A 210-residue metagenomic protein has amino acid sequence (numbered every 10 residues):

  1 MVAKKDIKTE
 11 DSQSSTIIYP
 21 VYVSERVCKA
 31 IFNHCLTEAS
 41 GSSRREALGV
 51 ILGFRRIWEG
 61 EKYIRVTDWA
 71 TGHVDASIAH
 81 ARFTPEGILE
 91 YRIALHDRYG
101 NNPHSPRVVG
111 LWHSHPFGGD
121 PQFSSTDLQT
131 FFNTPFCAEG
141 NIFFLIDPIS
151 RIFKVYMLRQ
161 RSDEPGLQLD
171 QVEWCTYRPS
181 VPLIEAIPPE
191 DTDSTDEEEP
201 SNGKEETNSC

Functional and structural regions predicted by a protein language model:
M1-V109, F117-C210: Conserved beta-strand-loop surface patch within small alpha/beta domains used for substrate/adaptor or ligand engagement
